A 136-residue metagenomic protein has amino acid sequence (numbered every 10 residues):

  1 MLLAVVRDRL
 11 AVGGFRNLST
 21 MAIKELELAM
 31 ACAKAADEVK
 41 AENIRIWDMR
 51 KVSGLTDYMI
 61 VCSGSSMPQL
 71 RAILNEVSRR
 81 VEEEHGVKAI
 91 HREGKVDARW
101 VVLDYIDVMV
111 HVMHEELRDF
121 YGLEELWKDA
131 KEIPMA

Functional and structural regions predicted by a protein language model:
L2-V6, L10-I46, R50-K51, S65-N75 (+5 more regions): Long, contiguous binding/interaction regions
G54: P-loop NTPase catalytic core of nucleic-acid-dependent motor ATPases
S78-R79: Anionic-ligand anchoring segments at beta-strand to alpha-helix junctions in alpha/beta enzyme folds, i.e., glycine
E82: Arginine/glycine-rich "motif VI" loop of SF2 helicases in the C-terminal RecA-like domain
